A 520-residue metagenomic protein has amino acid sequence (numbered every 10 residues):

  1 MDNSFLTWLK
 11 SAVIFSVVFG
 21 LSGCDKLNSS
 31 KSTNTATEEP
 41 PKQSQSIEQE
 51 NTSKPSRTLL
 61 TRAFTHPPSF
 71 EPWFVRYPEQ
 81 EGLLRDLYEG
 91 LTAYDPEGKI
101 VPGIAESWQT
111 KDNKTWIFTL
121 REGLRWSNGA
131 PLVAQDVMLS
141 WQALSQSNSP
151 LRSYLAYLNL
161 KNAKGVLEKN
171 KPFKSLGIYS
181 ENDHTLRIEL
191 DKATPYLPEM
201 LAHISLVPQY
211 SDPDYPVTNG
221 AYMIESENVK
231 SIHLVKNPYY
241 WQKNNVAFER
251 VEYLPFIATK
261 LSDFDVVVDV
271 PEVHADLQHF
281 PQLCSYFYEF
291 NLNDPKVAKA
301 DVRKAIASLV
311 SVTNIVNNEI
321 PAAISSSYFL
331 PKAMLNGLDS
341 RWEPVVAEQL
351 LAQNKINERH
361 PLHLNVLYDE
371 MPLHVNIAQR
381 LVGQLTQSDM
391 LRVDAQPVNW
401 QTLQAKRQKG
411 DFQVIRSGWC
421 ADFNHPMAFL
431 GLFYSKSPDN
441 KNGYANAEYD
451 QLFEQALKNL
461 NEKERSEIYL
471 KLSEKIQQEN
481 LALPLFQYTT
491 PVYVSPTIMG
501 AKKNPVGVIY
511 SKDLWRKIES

Functional and structural regions predicted by a protein language model:
P40, Q45-E48, D394-L403, G431-P496 (+1 more regions): Extracytoplasmic/peripheral linker and loop segments enriched in polar/acidic and small residues with frequent Thr/Pro
R62-D112: N-terminal lobe/hinge region of extracytoplasmic solute-binding protein
S107-S153, K296: Aromatic- and charge-enriched surface segment that lines or borders ligand/interaction sites
L160, D183-H184, E189-A258: Gly/Pro-rich hinge or "lid" segments in bacterial periplasmic/extracellular proteins
E225-P238, N245-V246, R250-D294, V316-N318 (+1 more regions): Extracellular/periplasmic solute-recognition and catalytic clefts
V229, N354-A421, T490: Ligand/substrate-recognition segments at binding pockets and active sites
A298-Q387: Append "and occasionally in soluble cytosolic enzymes with long acidic Gly/Pro-rich linkers
V492-S520: Long beta-strand-rich cores associated with HINT superfamily self-processing modules
